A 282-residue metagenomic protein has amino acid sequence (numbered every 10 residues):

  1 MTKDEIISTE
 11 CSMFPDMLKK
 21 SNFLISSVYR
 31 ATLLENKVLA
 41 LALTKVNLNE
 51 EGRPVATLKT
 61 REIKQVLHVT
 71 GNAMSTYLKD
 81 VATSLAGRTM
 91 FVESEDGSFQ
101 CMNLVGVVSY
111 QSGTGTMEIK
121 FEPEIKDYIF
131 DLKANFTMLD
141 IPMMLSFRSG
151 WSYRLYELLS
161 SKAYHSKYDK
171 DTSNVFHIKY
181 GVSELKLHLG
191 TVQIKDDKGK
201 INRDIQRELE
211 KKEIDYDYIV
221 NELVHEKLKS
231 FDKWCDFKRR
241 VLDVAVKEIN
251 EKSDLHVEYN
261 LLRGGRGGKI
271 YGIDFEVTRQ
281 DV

Functional and structural regions predicted by a protein language model:
M1-V282: Charged, alpha-helix-forming regions
